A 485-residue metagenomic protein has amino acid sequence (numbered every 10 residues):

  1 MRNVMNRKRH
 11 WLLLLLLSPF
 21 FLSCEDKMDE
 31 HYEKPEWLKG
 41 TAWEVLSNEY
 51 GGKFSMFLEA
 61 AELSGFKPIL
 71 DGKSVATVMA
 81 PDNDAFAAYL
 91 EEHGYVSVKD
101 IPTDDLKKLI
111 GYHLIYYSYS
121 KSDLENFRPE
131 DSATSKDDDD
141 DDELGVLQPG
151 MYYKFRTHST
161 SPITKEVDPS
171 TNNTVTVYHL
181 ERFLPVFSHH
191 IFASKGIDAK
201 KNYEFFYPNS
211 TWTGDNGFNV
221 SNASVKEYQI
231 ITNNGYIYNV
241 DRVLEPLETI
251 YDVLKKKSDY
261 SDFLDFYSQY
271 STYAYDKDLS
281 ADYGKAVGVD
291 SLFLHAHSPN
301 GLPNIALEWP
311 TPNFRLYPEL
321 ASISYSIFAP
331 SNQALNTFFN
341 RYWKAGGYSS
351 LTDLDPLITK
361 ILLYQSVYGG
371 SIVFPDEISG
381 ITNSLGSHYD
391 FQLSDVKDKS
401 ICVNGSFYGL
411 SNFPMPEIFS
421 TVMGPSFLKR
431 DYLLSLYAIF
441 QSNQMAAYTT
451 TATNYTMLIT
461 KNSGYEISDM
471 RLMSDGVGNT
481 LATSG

Functional and structural regions predicted by a protein language model:
M1-C24: Sec-dependent bacterial lipoprotein signal peptides
C24-G485: Mature, structured domains of secreted/extracytosolic soluble proteins
